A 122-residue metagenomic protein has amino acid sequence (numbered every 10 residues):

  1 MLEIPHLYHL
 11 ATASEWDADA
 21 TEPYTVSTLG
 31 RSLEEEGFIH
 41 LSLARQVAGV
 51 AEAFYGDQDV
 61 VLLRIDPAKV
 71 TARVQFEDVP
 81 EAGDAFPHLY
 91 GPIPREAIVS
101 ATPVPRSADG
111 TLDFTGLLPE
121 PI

Functional and structural regions predicted by a protein language model:
M1-I122: Conserved, structured core segments of small domains
